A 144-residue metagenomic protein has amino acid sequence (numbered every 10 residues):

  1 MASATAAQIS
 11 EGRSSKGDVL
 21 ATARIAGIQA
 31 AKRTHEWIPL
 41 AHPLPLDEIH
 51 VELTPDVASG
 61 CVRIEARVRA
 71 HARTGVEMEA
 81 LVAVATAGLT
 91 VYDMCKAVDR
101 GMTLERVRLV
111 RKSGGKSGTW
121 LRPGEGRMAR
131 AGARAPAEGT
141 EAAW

Functional and structural regions predicted by a protein language model:
M1-H42, D47-A133, G139-W144: C-terminal binding/interaction regions
